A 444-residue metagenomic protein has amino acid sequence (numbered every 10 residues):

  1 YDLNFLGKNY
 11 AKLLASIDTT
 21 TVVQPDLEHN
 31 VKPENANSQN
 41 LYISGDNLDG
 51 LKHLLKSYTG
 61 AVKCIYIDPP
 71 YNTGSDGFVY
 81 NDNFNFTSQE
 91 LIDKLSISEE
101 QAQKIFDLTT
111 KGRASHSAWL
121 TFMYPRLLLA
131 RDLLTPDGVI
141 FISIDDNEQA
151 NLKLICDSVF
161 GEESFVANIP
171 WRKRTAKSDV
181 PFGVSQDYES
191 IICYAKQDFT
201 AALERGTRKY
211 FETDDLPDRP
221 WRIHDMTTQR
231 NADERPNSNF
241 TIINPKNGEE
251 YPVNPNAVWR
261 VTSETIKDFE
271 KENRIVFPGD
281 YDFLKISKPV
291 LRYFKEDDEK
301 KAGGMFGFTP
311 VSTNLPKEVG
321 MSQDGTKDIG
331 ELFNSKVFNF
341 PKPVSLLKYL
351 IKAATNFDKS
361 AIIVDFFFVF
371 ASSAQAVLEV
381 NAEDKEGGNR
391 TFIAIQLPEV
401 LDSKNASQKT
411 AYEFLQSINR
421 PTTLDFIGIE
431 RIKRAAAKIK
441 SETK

Functional and structural regions predicted by a protein language model:
Y1-I362, D384-G388, L397-N405: Class I S-adenosyl-L-methionine
I67, S360-V380: A phosphate-binding catalytic loop at a beta-strand-loop-alpha-helix junction that coordinates phosphoryl groups
L127, F370, I432: Short amphipathic alpha-helical/adjacent loop interface patches that line ligand and macromolecule-binding sites
N151, S345-L346, S372-A376, I427: Short amphipathic alpha-helical face segments that pack within enzyme cores and frequently flank/anchor catalytic
I155-V159, A376-V380, A435: Alpha-helical structural signal in soluble globular domains
F283-V290, F368-A371, K444: A glycine-rich phosphate-binding loop feature that marks nucleotide/adenosyl-phosphate handling sites
E379-K444: PRPP-dependent phosphoribosyltransferase catalytic core
